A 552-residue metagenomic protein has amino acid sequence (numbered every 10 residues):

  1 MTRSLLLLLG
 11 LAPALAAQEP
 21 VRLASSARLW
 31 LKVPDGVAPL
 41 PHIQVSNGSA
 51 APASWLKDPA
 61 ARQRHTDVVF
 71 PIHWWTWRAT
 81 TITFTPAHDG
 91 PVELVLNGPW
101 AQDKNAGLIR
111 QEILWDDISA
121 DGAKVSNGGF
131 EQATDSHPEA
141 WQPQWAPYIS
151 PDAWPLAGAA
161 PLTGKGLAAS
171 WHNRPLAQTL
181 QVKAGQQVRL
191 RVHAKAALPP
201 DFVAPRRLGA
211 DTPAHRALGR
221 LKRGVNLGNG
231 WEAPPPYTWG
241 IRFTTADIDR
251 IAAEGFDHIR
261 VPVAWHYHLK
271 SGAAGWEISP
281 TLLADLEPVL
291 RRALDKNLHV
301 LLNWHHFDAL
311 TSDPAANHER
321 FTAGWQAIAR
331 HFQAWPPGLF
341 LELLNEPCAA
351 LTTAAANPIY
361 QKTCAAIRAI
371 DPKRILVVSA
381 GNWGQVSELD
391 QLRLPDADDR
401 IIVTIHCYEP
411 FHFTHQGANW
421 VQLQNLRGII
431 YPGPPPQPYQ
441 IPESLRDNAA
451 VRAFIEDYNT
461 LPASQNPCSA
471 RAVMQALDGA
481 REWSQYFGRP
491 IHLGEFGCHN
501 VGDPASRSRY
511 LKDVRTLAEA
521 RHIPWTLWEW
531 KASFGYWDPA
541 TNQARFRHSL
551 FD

Functional and structural regions predicted by a protein language model:
S4-A14: Bacterial N-terminal signal peptides
A14, Q18-L208: Extracellular and organelle-lumenal recognition/adhesion modules and their flexible linkers in secreted
V37, V92, D135-Q142, G230-T238 (+2 more regions): Short, solvent-exposed loop/turn elements at domain surfaces
Q187, R191-H193, D257, H299 (+2 more regions): Residue-level detector of anion-binding/catalytic polar loops
F202-G209, G502-D552: Aromatic-rich peripheral "rim/lid" segments of glycoside hydrolase catalytic domains that contact and position glycan
R206-L208, T212-I375, A380-D390, R400 (+3 more regions): Active-site mouth of glycoside hydrolases
P213, T322-P467, D478-H499, A520-R521: Active-site region of glycoside hydrolase catalytic domains
